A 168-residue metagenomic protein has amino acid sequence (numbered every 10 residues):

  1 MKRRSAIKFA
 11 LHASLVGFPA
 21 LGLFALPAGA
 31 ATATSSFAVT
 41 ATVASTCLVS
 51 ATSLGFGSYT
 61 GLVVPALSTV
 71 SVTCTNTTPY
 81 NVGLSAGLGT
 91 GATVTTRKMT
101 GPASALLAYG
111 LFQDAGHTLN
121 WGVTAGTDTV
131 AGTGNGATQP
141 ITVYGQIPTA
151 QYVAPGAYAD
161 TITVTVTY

Functional and structural regions predicted by a protein language model:
K2-G17: Bacterial N-terminal signal peptides that target proteins for export
K2-R4, A25-A31: N-terminal short leaders/motifs
V16-A28: C-terminal segment of classical bacterial N-terminal signal peptides
G29-G101, T129-Y168: N-terminal small/polar-rich segments of proteins
A105: Solvent-exposed beta-hairpin/edge-strand motifs
D114-T138: Extracellular beta-sheet repeat scaffolds used for adhesion and glycan interaction
